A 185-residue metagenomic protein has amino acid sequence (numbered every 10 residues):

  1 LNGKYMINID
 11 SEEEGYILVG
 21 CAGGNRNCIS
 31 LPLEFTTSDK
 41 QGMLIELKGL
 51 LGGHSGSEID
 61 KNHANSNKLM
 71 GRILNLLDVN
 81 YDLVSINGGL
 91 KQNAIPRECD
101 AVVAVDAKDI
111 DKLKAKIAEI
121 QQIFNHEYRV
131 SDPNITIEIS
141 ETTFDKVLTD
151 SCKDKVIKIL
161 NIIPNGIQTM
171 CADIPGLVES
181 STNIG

Functional and structural regions predicted by a protein language model:
N2-G185: Midchain, well-structured core segments that form catalytic/ion-binding scaffolds
